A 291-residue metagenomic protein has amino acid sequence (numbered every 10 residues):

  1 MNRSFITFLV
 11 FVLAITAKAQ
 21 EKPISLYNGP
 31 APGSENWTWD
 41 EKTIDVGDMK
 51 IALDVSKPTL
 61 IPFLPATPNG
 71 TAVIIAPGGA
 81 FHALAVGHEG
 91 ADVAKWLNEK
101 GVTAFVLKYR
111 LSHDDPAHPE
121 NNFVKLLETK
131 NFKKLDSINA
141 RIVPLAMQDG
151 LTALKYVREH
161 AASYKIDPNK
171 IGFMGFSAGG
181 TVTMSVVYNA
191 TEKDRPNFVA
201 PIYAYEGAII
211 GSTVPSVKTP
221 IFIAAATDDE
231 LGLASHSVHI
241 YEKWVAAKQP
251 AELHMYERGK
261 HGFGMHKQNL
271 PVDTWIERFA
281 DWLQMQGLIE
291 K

Functional and structural regions predicted by a protein language model:
M1-K22: Bacterial Sec-dependent N-terminal signal peptides
Q20-P68: N-terminal cap/lid segment of alpha/beta-hydrolase-fold proteins
G70-G79: Short beta-strand element of the alpha/beta-hydrolase
G87-F105, E242: Short amphipathic alpha-helix adjacent to the substrate-entry channel of hydrolases
E120-A162: Alpha/beta-hydrolase active-site loop
P144-V217: Primarily recognizes the serine-hydrolase "nucleophile elbow" in alpha/beta-hydrolase and SGNH/GDSL folds
N197-M255: The feature captures the conserved acid-bearing segment of alpha/beta-hydrolase catalytic domains
A247-K291: C-terminal catalytic histidine-bearing segment of alpha/beta-hydrolase fold enzymes
